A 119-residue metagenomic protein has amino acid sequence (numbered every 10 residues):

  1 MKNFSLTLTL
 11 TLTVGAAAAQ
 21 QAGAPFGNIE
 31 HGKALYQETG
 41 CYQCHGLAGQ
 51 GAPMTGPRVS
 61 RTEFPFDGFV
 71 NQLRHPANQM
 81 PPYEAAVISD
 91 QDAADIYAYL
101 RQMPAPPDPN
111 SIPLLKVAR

Functional and structural regions predicted by a protein language model:
M1-K2: N-terminal secretory signal peptides that target proteins for export/translocation
S5-G15: Bacterial N-terminal signal peptides
A17-A18, Y42: Intrinsic low-complexity/disordered segments
A19-Q20, N71: Intrinsically disordered, low-complexity regions enriched in polar/acidic and amide residues
Q20-E30, E38-T39, L47, P82-R119: Flexible coil segments in periplasmic/lumen-exposed cytochrome c-class electron-transfer proteins
I29-Q37, Q43, L47-P82: Gly/Gly-Pro-rich "capping" loops immediately C-terminal to redox-active cysteine motifs in periplasmic/lumenal
